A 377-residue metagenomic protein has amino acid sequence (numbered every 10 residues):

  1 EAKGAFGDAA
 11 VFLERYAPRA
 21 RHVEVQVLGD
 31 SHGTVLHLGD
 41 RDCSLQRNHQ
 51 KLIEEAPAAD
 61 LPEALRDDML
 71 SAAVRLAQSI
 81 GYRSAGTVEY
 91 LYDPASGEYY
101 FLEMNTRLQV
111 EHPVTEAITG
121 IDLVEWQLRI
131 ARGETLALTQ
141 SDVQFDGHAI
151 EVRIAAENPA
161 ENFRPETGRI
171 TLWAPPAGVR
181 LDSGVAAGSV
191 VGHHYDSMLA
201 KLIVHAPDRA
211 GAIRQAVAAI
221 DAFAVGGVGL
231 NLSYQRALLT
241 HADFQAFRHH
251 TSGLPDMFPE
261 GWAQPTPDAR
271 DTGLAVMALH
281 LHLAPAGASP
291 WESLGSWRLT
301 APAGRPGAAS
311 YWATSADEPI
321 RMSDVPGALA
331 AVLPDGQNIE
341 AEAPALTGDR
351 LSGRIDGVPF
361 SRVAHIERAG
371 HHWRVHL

Functional and structural regions predicted by a protein language model:
E1-F6, A10-Y16, E55-Y92, A219: A long amphipathic alpha-helix within ATP-dependent nucleotide-binding catalytic cores
F12-A17, H22-G29, G81-Q109: Conserved metal-phosphate-binding beta-hairpin within the catalytic cores of diverse ATP-dependent phosphoryl-transfer
V23, T34-H37, E98-E103, R180 (+1 more regions): Protein kinase-like catalytic core scaffold
V27-G29, D40, Y92, T106 (+3 more regions): Flexible glycine-/small-residue-rich
D30-S71, L108-L123: ATP-dependent carboxylate/phosphate-activation module, predominantly the ATP-grasp catalytic core and closely related
P113-E340, P344: Catalytic cores of soluble metabolic enzymes centered on carboxylation/carboxyl-transfer
E161, H249-H250, D356-L377: Structured, non-catalytic alpha/beta "coupling" segments that mediate domain-domain communication and provide generic
